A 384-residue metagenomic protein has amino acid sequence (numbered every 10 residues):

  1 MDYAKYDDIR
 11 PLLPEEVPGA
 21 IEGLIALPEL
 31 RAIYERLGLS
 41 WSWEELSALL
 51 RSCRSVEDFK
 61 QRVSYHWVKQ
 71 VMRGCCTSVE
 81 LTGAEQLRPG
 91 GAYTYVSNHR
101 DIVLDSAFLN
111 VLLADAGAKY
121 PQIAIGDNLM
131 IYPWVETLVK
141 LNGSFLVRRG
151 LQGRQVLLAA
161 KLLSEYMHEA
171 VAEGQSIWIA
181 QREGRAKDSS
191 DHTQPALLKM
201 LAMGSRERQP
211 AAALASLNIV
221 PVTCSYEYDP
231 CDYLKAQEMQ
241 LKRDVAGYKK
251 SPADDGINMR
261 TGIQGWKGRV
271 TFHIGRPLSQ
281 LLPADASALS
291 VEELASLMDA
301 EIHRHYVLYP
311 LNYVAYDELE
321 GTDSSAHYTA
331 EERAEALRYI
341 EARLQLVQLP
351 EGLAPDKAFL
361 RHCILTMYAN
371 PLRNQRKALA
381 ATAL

Functional and structural regions predicted by a protein language model:
M1-Y93, H99-N110, A114, E136 (+2 more regions): Membrane-anchoring hydrophobic helices of lipid-metabolizing enzymes
L37-S40, C53, G204, E301 (+1 more regions): Alpha-helix boundary/capping residues
E57, S64-V68, M72-L278, P283 (+2 more regions): Soluble catalytic domains of membrane acyltransferases
D244-L319, L379-A383: A cross-taxonomic marker for long C-terminal extensions/tails that follow the last structured domain
L294, M298, A336, D356-I364: Short, hydrophobic-biased amphipathic alpha-helical segments
R304-P355: C-terminal structured domain segments
